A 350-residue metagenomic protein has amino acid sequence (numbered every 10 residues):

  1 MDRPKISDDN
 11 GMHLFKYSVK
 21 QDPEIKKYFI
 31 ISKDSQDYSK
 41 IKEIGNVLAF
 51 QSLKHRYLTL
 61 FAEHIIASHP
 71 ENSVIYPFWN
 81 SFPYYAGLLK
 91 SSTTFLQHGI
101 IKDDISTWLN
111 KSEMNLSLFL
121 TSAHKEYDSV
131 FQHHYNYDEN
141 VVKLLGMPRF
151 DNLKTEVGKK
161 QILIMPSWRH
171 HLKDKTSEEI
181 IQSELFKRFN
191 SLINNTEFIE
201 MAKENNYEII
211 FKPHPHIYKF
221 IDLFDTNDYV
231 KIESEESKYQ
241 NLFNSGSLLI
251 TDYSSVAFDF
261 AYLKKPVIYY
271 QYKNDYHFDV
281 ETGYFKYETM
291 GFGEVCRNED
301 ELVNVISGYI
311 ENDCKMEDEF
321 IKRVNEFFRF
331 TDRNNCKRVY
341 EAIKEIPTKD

Functional and structural regions predicted by a protein language model:
M1-L153: Active-site and donor-binding regions of nucleotide-sugar-utilizing enzymes
D9-F15, K143, P148-L223, C296-N298 (+2 more regions): Conserved catalytic-core segment of nucleotide-activated headgroup transferases in glycan assembly
D22-K27, N205-I209, V230: A generic structural motif
L48-L58, P215-F258, L263: Donor nucleotide-activated moiety binding/catalytic core segment of transferases that use nucleotide-activated donors
H64, S92, L118, Q161 (+2 more regions): Structural motif
F78-G99, I181-S191, K265-Y276: A short, gly/pro- and small-residue-rich
D138, F224-D228, S255-F328: Catalytic binding pocket for nucleotide-activated donors in carbohydrate/polymer assembly enzymes
T331-D350: C-terminal alpha-helical cap of glycosyltransferases
